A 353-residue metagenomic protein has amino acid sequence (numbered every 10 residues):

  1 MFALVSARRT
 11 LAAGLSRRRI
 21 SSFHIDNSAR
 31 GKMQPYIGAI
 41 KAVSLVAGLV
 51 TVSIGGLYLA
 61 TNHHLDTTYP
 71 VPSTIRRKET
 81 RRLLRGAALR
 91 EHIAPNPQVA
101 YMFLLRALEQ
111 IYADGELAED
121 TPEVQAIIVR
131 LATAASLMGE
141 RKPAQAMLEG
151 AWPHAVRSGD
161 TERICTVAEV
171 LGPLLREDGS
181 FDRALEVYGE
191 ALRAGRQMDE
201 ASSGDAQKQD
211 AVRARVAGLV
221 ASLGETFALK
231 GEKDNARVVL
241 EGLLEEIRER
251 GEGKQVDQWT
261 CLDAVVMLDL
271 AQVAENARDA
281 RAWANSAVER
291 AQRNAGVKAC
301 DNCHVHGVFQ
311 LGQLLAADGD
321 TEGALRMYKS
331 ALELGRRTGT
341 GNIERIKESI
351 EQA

Functional and structural regions predicted by a protein language model:
M1-I40: N-terminal mitochondrial targeting presequence
F23, L59-K142: N-terminal topogenic membrane-targeting module
D26-Y69: Single-pass hydrophobic alpha-helical transmembrane segments typical of small organelle membrane proteins
V71-P72, I111-P122, P153-E162, A194-R213 (+3 more regions): Flexible helix-coil transition and linker loops at the boundaries of alpha-helical arrays
K78, R85-G86, E123, R130 (+9 more regions): "A position-specific structural signal for the A-helix of alpha-solenoid helical repeats
R90-E91, I128, A135, A168 (+7 more regions): Residue at a conserved register position within TPR or TPR-like alpha-solenoid repeats
I93-A94, M138, D178, K230 (+2 more regions): Structural motif corresponding to the intra-repeat A-B loop/turn of tetratricopeptide repeats
